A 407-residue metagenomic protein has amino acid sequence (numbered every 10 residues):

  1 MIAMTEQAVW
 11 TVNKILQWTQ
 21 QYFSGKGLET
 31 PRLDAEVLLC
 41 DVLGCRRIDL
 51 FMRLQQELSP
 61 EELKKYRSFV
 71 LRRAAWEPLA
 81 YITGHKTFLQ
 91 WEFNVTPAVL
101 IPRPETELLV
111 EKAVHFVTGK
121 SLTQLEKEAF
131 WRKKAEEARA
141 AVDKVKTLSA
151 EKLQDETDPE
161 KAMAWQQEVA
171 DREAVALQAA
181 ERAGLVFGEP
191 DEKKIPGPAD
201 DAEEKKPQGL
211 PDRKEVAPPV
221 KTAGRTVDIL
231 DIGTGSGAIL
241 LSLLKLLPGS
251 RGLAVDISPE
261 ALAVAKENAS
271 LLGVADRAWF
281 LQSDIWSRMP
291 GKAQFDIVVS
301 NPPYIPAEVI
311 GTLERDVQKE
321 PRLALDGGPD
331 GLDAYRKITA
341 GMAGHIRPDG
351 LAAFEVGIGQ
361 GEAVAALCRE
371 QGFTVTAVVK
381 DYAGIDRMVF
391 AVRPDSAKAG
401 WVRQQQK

Functional and structural regions predicted by a protein language model:
M1-L43, L50, Q55-L58: Non-catalytic accessory regions of SAM-dependent methyltransferases
L39-K120: Conserved AdoMet
L108-D143, A164, Q178-F187, E192 (+4 more regions): Conserved SAM/SAH cofactor-binding pocket of Class I
K146-W165: Charged, low-complexity interaction regions
S149, R172-A179: Generic L/I/V-rich hydrophobic alpha-helical segments across diverse proteins
Q167, Q404-Q406: Cationic, low-complexity basic patches in intrinsically disordered or flexible, solvent-exposed regions
S236-S396, W401: S-adenosylmethionine
